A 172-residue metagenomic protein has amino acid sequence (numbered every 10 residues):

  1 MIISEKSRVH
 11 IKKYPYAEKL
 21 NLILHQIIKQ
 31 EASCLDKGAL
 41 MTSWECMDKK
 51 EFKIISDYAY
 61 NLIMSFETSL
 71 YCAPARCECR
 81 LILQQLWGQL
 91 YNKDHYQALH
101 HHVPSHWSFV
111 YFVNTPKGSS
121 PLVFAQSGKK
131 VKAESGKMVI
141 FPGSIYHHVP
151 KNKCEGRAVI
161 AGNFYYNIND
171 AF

Functional and structural regions predicted by a protein language model:
M1-R80: Non-heme Fe(II)/2-oxoglutarate
I23, A171-F172: Short conserved micro-motifs at the rims of enzyme active sites and ligand-binding pockets
C79-K151, E155-V159, N163-D170: Catalytic core of non-heme Fe(II) oxygenases with the double-stranded beta-helix
